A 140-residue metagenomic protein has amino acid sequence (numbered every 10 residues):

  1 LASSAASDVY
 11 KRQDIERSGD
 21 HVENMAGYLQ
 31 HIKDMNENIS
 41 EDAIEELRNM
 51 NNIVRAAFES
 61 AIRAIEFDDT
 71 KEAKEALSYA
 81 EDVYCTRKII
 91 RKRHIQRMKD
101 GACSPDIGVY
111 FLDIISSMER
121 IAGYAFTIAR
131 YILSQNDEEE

Functional and structural regions predicted by a protein language model:
S4-E140: Cytosolic, long alpha-helical scaffolding segments
